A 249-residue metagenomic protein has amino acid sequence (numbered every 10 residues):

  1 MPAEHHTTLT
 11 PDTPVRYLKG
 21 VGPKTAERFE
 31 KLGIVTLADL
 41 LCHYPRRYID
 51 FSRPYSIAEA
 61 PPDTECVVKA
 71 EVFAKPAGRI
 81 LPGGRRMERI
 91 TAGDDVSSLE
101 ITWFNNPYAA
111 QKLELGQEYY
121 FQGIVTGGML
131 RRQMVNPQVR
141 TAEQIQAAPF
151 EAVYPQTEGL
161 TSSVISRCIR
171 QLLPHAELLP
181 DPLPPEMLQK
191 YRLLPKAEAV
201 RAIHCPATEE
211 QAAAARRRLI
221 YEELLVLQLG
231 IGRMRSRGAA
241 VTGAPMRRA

Functional and structural regions predicted by a protein language model:
M1-K19, L227, M234-R237: Long, highly charged, low-complexity intrinsically disordered interaction regions that mediate electrostatic DNA/RNA
M1-T8, E65-I80, R85, D95: Intrinsically disordered, low-complexity N-terminal extensions of nucleic-acid-metabolism proteins
T25, G78-A249: Upstream accessory/linker segments immediately N-terminal to the RecA-like ATPase cores of bacterial MutS and a subset
T25-E27, L32: A structural signal for the main folded, soluble domain(s) of proteins
H43-F73, E210: OB-fold nucleic-acid-binding modules
